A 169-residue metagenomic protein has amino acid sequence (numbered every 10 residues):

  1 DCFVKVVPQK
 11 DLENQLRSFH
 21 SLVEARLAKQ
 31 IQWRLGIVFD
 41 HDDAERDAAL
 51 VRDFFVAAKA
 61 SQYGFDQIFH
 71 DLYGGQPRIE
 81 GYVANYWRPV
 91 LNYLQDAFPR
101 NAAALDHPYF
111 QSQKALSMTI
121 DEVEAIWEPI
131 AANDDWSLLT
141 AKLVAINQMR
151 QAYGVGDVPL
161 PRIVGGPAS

Functional and structural regions predicted by a protein language model:
D1-S169: Regulatory N- and C-terminal appendages and interdomain linkers associated with kinase/kinase-like NTP transferase
